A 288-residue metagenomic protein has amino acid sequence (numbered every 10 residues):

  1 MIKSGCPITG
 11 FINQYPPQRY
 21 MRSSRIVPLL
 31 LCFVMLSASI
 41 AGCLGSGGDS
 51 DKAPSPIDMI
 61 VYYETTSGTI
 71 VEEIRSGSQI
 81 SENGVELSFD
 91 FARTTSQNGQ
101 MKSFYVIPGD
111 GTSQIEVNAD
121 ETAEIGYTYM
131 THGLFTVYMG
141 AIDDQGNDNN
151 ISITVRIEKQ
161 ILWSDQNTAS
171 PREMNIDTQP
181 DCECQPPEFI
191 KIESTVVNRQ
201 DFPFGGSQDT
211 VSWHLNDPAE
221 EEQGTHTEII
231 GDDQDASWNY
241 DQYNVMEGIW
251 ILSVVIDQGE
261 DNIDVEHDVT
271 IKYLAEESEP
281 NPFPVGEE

Functional and structural regions predicted by a protein language model:
M1-Y62, E288: Secretory targeting signatures
S88-N98, T195-V197: Acidic, Ser/Thr
G99-A119: Short acidic/polar micro-motifs centered on Gly/Asp/Asn
P108, A123-T131, F135, N244: Residue-level recognition of secondary-structure-to-loop junctions
E121-Y127, R172, A236-W238: Short strand-edge motifs at loop-to-beta-strand transitions and within beta-strands of extracellular beta-rich domains
Y138-A141: Hydrophobic/tyrosine-rich beta-strand signature of extracellular beta-sandwich/beta-rich modules, prominently
Q145, Q208-E221, M246-E288: C-terminal edge strands of extracellular/lumenal beta-sandwich accessory domains
E173-D232: Acidic, Ser/Thr/Pro-rich low-complexity intrinsically disordered segments
